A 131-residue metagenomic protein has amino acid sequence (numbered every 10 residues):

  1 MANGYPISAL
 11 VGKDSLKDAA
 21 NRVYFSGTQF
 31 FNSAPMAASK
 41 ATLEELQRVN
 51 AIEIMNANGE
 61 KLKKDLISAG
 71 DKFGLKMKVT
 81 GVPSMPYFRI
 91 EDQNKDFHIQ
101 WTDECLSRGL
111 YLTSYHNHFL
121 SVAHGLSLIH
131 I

Functional and structural regions predicted by a protein language model:
M1-I129: Conserved N-terminal phosphate-binding loop of PLP-dependent enzymes in the Aspartate aminotransferase
